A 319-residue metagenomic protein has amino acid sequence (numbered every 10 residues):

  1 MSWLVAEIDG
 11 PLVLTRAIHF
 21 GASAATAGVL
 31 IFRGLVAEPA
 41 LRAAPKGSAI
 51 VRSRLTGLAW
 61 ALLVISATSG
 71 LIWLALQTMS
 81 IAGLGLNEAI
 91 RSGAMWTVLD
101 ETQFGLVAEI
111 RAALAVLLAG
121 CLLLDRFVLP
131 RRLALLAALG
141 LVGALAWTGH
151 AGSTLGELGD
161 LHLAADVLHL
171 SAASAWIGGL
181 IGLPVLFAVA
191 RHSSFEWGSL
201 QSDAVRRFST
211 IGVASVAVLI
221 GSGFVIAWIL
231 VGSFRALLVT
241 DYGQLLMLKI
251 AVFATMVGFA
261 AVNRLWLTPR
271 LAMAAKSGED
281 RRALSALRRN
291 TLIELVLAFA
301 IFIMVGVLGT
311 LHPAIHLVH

Functional and structural regions predicted by a protein language model:
M1-H319: Polytopic transmembrane helical bundles with strong interfacial aromatic enrichment
